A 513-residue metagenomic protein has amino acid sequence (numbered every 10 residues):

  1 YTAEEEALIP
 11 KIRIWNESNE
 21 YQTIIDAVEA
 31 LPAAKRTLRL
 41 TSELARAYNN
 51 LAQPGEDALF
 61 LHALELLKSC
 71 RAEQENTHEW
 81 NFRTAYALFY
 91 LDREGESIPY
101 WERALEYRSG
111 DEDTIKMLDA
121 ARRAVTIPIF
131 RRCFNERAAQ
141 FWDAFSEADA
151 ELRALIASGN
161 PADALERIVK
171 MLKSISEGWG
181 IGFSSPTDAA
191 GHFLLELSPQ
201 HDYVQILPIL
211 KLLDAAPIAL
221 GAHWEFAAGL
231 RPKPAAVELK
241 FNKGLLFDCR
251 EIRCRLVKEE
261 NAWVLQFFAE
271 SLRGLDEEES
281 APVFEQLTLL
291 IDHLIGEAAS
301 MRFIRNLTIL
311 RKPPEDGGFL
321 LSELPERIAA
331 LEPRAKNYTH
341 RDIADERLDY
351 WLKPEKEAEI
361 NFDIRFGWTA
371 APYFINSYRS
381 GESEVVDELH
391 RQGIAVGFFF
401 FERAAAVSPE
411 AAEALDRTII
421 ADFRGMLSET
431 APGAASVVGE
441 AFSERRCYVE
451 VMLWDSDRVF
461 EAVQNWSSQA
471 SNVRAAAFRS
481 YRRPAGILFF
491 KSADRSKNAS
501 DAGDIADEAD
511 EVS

Functional and structural regions predicted by a protein language model:
E6, P10, E43, N50 (+2 more regions): "A position-specific structural signal for the A-helix of alpha-solenoid helical repeats
E17, N50, Y90, R123-A124: Register position in tetratricopeptide repeats
S18-Y21, P54, F60, E94: TPR-repeat structural position
A30-L31, S69-C70, R103-A104: Canonical positions in the second alpha-helix
K35-Y86, Y90: Alpha-helical adaptor scaffolds
R123-P128, R255-K353, P372-G381: Long, hydrophobic alpha/beta structural blocks
G221-A222, Y350-S513: C-terminal structured domains
